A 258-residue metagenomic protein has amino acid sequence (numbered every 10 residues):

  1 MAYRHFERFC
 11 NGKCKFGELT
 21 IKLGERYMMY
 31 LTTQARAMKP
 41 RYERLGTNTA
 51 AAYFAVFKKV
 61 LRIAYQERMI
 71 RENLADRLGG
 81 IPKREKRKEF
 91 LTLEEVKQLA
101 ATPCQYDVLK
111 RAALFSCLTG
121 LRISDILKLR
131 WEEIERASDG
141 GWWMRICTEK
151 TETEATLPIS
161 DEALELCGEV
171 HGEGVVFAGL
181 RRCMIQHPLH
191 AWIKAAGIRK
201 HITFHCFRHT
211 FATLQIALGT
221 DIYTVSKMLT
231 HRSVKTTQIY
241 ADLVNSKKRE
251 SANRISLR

Functional and structural regions predicted by a protein language model:
A2-E25, T33-D76, R122-S124, A191: N-terminal DNA-binding recognition helix of tyrosine site-specific recombinases/integrases
E18, R77-G80, K86-E89, L93-E94 (+1 more regions): Conserved tyrosine-mediated DNA breakage-rejoining catalytic core shared by Y-recombinases
E43-T47, A51-Y53, Q66, I70-I123 (+3 more regions): Basic, Lys/Arg- and aromatic-enriched nucleic-acid-binding interface segment
Q66, L114, L118, D125 (+2 more regions): C-terminal catalytic core of tyrosine-transesterase DNA break-rejoin enzymes
F90, T148-E152, R182, L229-R254: Catalytic-site neighborhood detector that most strongly recognizes the C-terminal catalytic loop/helix of tyrosine
Q98, A155-P158, E169, D242-R258: DNA/chromatin major-groove-contacting recognition/catalytic segments
E133-G140, R199-K200, T220-I239, S246 (+1 more regions): Short, polar N-cap/turn motifs at the start of nucleic acid-interacting alpha helices
S160-R199: Active-site/catalytic core of tyrosine-dependent DNA strand-transfer enzymes
